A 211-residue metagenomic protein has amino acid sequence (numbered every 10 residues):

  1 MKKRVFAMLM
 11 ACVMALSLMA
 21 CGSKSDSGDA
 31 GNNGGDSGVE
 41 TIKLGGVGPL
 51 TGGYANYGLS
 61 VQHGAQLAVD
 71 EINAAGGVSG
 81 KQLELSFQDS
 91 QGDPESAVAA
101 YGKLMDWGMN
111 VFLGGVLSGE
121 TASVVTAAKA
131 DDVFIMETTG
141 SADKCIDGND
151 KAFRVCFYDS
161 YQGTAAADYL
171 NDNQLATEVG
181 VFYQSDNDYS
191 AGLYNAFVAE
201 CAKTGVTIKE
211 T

Functional and structural regions predicted by a protein language model:
M1-K43, A74, D106: Short, low-complexity disordered leader/linker segments with a strong preference for bacterial N-terminal type II
G28-N32, D36, N56-H63, A75-I146: Beta-alpha junction/loop-to-helix N-cap segments that form part of ligand/metal-binding clefts
G38, I42-Q66, Q88-P94, L117 (+1 more regions): Extracytoplasmic "Venus flytrap"
K43-V47, E84-F87, N110-G115, V133-T139 (+3 more regions): Structural recognition of the beta-strand scaffold that forms the well-ordered cores of secreted hydrolase catalytic
A55, E95, A122, T164 (+2 more regions): Alpha-helical elements of the RecA-like P-loop NTPase motor core of helicases
Q66-V78, L170: Flexible, small-residue-rich helix->loop connector segments that border functional cores
D147-K151: Short acidic, glycine/proline-rich loop/turn micro-motifs
A152-T211: An alpha-beta-alpha
